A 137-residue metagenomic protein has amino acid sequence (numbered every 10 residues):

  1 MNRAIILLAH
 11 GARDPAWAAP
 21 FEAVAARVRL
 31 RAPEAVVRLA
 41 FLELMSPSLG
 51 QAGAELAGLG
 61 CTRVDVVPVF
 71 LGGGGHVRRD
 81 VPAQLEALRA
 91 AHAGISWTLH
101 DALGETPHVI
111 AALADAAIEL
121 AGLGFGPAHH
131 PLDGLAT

Functional and structural regions predicted by a protein language model:
M1-T137: Active-site-proximal alpha-helix that buttresses catalytic centers in soluble enzyme cores
